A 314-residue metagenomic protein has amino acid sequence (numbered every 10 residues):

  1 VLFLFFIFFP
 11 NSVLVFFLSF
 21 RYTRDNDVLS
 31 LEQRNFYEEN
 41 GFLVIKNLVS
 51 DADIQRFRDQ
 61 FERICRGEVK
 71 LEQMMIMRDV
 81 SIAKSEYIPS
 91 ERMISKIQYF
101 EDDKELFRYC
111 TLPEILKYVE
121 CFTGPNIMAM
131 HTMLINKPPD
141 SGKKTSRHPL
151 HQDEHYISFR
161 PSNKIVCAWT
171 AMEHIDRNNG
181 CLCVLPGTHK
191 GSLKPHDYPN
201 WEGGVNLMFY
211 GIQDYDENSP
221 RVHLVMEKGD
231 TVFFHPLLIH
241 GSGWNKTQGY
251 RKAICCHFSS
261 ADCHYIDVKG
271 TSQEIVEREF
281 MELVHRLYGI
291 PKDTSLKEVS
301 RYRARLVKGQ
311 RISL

Functional and structural regions predicted by a protein language model:
L2-F8: Intrinsically disordered, low-complexity basic segments at termini and long loops, enriched in Pro/Gly and/or Arg/Ser
P10-E39, K46-L150, Y156-F159, D197 (+1 more regions): Non-heme Fe(II)-dependent double-stranded beta-helix
Y22, L71, M75, S85 (+3 more regions): Non-heme Fe(II)/2-oxoglutarate
N35, I175-I239: Double-stranded beta-helix
R78, H148-D153, E202-N218, Y250 (+1 more regions): Short, surface-exposed loop/helix-turn segments at secondary-structure junctions that function as lids/hinges flanking
K137-P139, L185-S192, R251, H257-C263: Short edge-strand/loop segments of extracellular domains
S141, S146, L150, R160-P161 (+3 more regions): A short secondary-structure junction signal
S158-R177, V225, H257-S260: Short, conserved beta-strand element in jelly-roll/cupin
